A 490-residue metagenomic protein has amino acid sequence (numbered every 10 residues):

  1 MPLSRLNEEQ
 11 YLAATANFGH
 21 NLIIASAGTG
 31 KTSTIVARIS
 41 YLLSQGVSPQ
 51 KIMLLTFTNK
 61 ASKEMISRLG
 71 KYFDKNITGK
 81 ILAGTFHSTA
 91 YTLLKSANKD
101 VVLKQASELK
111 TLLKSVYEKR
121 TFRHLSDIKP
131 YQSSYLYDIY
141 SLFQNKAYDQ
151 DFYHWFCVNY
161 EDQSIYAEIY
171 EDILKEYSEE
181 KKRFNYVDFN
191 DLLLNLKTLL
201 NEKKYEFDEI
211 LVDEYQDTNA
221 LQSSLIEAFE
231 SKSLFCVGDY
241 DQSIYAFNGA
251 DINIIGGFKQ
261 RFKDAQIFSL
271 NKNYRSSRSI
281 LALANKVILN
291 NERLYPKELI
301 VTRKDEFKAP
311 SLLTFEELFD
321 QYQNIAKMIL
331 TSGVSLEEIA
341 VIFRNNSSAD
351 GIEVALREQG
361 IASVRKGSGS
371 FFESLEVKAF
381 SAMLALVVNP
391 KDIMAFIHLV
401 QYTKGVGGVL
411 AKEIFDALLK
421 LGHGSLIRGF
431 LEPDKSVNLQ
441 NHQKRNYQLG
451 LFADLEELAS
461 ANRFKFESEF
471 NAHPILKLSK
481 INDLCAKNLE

Functional and structural regions predicted by a protein language model:
M1-D100, L194, K204-E206, A282-N285: P-loop NTPase Walker
L3-T15, G19-I23, L82, D162-G256 (+2 more regions): Conserved helicase NTPase motor core
I23, A27-I35, A97, K263-Q266 (+2 more regions): Helicase P-loop NTPase motor core
V47-K51, G79, S231-S233, D239-D241 (+4 more regions): Short glycine-/polar-rich loops that comprise or flank the Walker A/P-loop and associated switch/sensor motifs
L54, A83, C236, S269 (+1 more regions): Conserved SAM-binding loop
G79-K80, A97-F184, N273, G408-V409 (+1 more regions): ATP-hydrolysis module of ASCE/P-loop NTPase motor domains, specifically the Walker B Asp-Glu catalytic pair
S88-V102, Q242-Y245, G367-V388: Short alpha-helix plus adjacent loop in nuclease-associated cores
E306, V334-A486: ATPase/helicase motor core of nucleic-acid motors
